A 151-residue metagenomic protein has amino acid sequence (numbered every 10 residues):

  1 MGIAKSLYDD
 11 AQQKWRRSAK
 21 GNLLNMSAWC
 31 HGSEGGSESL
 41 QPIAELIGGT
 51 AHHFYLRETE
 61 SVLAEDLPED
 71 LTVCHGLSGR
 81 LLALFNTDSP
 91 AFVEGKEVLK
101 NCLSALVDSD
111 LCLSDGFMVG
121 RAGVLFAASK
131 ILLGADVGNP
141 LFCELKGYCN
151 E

Functional and structural regions predicted by a protein language model:
K5-S27, L56-H75, C102-V119: Glycine- and aromatic-rich loop/turn segments at beta-sheet edges
L24-P42, T72-N86, G116-L132: Well-ordered alpha-helical segments within folded domains of soluble proteins
M26, E34, L40-L67, F85-A91: Helix-coil-helix junctions within alpha-helical repeat/solenoid scaffolds
P42, L46, T50, S61 (+2 more regions): Terminal, non-catalytic domain-edge segments
